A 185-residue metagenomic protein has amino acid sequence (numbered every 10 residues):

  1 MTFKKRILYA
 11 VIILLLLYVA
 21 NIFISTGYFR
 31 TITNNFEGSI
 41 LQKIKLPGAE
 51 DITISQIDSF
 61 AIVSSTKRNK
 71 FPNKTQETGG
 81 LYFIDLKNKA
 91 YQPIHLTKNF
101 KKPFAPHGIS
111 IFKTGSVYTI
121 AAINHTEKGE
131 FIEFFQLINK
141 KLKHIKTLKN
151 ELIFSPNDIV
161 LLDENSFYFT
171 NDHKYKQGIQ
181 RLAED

Functional and structural regions predicted by a protein language model:
M1-K5: Short, Lys/Arg-rich N-terminal segment immediately upstream of the first membrane anchor
R6-I22: Hydrophobic membrane-insertion alpha-helices, especially the h-region of bacterial N-terminal signal peptides
A20, G27, G178-D185: Alpha-helical membrane-targeting segments
T26-P47, L86-H95: A short helix->beta-strand "capping" segment at the edge of beta-propeller domains
I40-G79: Beta-strand-rich domains and repeat architectures in extracellular enzymes and scaffolds, especially beta-propellers
A49-E50, R68, K74-I123: Blade-loop segments of beta-propeller domains
T78-K87, F131-I138, D185: Beta-propeller blade signature
N99-Q177, R181-L182: Asp-box/WD-like beta-propeller blade repeats and closely related beta-sheet repeat scaffolds
